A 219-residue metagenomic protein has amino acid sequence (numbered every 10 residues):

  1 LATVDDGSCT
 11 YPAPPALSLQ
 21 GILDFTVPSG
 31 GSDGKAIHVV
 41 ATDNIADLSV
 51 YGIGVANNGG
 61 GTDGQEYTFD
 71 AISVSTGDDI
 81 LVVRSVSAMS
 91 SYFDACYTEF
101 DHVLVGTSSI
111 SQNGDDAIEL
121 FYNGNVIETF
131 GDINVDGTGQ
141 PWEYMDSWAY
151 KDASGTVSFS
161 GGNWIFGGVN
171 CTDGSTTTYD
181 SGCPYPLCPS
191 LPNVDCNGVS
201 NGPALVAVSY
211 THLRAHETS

Functional and structural regions predicted by a protein language model:
V4-Y11: Short, disulfide-bonded extracellular cysteine-rich repeat modules
P12-G59, I110-N113: A structural motif detector for short, solvent-exposed N-terminal "entry" segments of globular domains
T42-A46, N57-G60, S85-A88, N123-V126 (+1 more regions): Acidic glycine-/aspartate-rich tracts in secreted/extracellular proteins
V50, L104-Y179: Conserved beta-structured recognition patch
Q65-N134: Secretome/extracellular-domain signature
L205-A207: Short, solvent-exposed linear patches
T211-T218: Conserved small/polar residues in nucleotide/adenosyl-binding loops
